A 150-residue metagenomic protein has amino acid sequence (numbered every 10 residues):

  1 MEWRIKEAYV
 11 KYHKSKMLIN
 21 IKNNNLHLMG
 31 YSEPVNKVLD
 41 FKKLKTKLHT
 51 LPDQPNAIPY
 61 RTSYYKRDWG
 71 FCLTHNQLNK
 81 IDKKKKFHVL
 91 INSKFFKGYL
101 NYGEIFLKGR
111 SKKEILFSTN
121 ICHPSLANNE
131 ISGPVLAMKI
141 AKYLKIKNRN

Functional and structural regions predicted by a protein language model:
M1-N150: N-terminal hydrophobic/helix-forming segments and targeting peptides
